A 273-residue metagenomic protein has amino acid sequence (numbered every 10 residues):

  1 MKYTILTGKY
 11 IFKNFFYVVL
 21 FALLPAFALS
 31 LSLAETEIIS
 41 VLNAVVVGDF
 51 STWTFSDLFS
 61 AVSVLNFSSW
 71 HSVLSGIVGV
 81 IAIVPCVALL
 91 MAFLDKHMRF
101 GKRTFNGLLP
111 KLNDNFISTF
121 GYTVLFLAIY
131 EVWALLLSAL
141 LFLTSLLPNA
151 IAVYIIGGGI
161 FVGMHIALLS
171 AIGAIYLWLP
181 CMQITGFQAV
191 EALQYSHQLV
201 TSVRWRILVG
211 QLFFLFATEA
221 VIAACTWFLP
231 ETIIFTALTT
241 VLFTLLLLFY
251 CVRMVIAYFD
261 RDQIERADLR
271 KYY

Functional and structural regions predicted by a protein language model:
M1, L6, F12-K13, L23-W70 (+6 more regions): Juxtamembrane transition segments at transmembrane-helix termini in multipass membrane proteins
M1-F12, F16, K102, N106-N113 (+4 more regions): Membrane-interacting alpha-helical segments
Y17-P25, L29, S75, G79-V80 (+3 more regions): Hydrophobic alpha-helical transmembrane segments in multi-pass membrane proteins
Y17-V18, S68, S72, G76 (+6 more regions): Residue-level signature of transmembrane alpha-helical entry/exit and packing/kink sites in multi-pass membrane
S72-I77, T104-E131, Y154-H165: Alpha-helical membrane-spanning segments of integral membrane proteins, especially the hydrophobic core of TM bundles
I81, V153-A174, W178: Membrane-helix boundary elements
L141-V162, L229-L238: Membrane-interfacial helix-loop-helix connectors in multipass membrane proteins
S145-A150, F187-Q194: Membrane-interface interhelical connector segments
